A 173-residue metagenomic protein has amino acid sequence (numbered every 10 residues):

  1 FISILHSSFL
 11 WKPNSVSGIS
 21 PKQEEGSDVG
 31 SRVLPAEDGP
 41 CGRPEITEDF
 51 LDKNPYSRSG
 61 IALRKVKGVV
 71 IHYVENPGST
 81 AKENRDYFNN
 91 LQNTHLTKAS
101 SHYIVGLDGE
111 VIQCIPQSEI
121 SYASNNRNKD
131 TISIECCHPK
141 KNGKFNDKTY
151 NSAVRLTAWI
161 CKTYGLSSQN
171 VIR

Functional and structural regions predicted by a protein language model:
S3-K22, G26-N125: N-terminal catalytic cores of peptidoglycan-degrading enzymes
K98, D130-R173: Long, well-ordered alpha-helical scaffolding segments within enzyme catalytic domains, especially pronounced
